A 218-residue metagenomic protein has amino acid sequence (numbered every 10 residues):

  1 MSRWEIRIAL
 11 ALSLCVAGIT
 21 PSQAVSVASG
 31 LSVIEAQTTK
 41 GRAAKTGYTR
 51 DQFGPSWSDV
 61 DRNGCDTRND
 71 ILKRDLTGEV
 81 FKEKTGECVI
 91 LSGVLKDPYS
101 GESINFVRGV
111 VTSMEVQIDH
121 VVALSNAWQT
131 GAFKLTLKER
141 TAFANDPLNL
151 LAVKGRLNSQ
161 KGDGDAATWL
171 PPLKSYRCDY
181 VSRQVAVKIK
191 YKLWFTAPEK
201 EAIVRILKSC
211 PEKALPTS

Functional and structural regions predicted by a protein language model:
M1-A9: Bacterial N-terminal signal peptides that target proteins for export
A9-A17: Bacterial N-terminal signal peptides
S22-C65, A197-E199, E212-S218: N-terminal module-boundary/linker segments of secreted carbohydrate-active enzymes
A44-V116, V121-V122: Secreted/periplasmic proteins that engage bacterial cell-wall peptidoglycan
I90, Y99-S218: Domain-level detector of nuclease and nuclease-like folds in predominantly extracellular/periplasmic contexts
